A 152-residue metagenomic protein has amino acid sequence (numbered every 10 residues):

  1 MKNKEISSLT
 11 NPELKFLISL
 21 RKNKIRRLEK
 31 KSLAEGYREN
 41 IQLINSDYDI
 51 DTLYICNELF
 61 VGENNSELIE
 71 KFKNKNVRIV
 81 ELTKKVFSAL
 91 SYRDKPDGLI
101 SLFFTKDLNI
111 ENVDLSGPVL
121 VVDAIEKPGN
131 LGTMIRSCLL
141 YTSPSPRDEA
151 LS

Functional and structural regions predicted by a protein language model:
M1-E58: Boundary-proximal intrinsically disordered activation/regulatory segments immediately upstream of a helical core
G36, E126-M134: Amphipathic alpha-helical repeat scaffolds
I44, L139-L140: Non-catalytic positions within long, well-ordered alpha-helices that form the structural scaffold/packing of enzyme
E63-N74: Short, aromatic/basic amphipathic alpha-helical patches
E81-S91: Glycine/small-residue-rich loop that forms an oxyanion/phosphate-binding "nest" at active or ligand-binding sites
D94-D114, S143: Acidic/glycine-rich phosphate/pyrophosphate-binding loops and surrounding catalytic core that coordinate Mg2+
V121: Generic enzyme active-site microenvironment
Y141-S152: Single conserved hydrophobic/aromatic residue that forms the stacking wall/gate of nucleotide- or nucleobase-binding
